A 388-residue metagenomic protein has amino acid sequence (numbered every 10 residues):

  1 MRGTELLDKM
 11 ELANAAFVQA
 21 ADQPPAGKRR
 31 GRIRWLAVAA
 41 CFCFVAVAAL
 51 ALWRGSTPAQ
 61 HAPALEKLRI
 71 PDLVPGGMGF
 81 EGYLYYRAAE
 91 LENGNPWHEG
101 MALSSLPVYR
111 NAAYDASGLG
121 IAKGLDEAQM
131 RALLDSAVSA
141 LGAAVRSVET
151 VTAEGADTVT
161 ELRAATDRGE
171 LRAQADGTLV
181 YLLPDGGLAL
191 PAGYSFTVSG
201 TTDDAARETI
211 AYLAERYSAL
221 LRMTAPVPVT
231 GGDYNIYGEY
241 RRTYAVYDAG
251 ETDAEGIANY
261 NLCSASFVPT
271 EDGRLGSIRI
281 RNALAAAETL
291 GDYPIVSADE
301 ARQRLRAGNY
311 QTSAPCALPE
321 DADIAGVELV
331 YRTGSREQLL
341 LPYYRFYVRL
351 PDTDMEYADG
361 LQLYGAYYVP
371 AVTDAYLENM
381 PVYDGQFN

Functional and structural regions predicted by a protein language model:
M1-R29: Disordered, charged N-terminal biogenesis/targeting segments of membrane/secreted proteins
A21-R34, T152-A156: Short secondary-structure junction/hinge motifs that connect adjacent elements
K28-W53: Internal signal-anchor transmembrane helix that establishes type II topology
S56-A258, L262, A285, F387: Preferential activation on post-signal-peptide N-terminal prodomains/segments of secreted or lumenal proteins
G155-D167, L190-Y194, R332-S335, L339 (+4 more regions): Extracytoplasmic electrostatic interaction patches
R172-P191, E255-A283, D352-N388: A short, surface-exposed beta-strand/turn
R207-Y344, V348-M355: Segments that shape or occlude catalytic/ligand-binding pockets
